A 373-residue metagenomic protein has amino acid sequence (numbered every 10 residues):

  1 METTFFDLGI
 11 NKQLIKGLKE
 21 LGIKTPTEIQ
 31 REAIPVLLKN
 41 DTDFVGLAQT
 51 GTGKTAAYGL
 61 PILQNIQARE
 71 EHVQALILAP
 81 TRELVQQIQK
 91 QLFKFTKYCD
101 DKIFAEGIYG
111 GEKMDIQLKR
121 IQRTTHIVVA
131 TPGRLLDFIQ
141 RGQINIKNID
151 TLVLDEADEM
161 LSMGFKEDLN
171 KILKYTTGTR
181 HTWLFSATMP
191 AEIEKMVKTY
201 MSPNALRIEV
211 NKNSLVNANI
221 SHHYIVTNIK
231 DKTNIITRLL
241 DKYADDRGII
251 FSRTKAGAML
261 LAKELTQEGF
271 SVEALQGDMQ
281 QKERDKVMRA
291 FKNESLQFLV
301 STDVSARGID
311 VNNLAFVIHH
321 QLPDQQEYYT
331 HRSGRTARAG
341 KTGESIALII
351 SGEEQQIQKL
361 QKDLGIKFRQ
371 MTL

Functional and structural regions predicted by a protein language model:
E2-L373: Conserved helicase RecA-like core
